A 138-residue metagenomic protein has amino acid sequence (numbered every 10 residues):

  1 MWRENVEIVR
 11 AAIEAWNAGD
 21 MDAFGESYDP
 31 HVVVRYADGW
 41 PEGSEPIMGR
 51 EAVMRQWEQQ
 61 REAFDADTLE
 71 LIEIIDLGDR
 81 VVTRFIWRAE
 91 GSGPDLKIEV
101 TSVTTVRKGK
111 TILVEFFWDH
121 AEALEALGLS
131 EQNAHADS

Functional and structural regions predicted by a protein language model:
M1-S138: C-terminal and inter-domain tail/linker signature
